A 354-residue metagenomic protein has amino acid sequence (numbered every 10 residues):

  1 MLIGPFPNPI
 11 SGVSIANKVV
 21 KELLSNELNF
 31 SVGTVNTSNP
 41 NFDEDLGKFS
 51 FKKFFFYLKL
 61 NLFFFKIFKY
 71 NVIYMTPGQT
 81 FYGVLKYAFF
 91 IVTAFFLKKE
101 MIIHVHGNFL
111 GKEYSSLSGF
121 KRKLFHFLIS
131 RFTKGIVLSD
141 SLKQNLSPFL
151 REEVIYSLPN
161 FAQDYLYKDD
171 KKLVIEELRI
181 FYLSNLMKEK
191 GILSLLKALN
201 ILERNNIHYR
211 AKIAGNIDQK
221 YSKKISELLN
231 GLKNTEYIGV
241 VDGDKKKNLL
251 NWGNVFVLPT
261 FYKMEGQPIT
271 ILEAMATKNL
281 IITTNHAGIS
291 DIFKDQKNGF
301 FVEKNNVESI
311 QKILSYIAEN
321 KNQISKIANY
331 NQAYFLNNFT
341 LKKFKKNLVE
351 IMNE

Functional and structural regions predicted by a protein language model:
M1-L2, K171-K190, L195-I201, K212-A214: Conserved donor-binding/catalytic core segment of Leloir-type glycosyltransferases
N26, S147-P148, Y156-E177, K223 (+1 more regions): Acidic anion/phosphate-binding donor-loop and adjacent secondary structure in glycosyltransferase catalytic cores
L124-K168: Donor nucleotide-sugar binding/catalytic pocket of nucleotide-sugar-dependent glycosyltransferases
K223-D242: Nucleotide-activated donor-binding/catalytic signature segment of Leloir-type glycosyltransferases, i.e., the conserved
N251-E265, N279: Acidic donor-binding loop of glycosyltransferase active sites
A276, L280-T283: Short hydrophobic beta-strand element within catalytic cores of glycosyltransferases and related nucleotide-activated
K294-Q296, F300-V307, Y316-K321: Conserved acidic donor-binding segment of nucleotide-sugar-dependent glycosyltransferases
S309, Y316, Q323-N338, F344: A short, well-ordered alpha-helix in the C-terminal region of glycosyltransferases
